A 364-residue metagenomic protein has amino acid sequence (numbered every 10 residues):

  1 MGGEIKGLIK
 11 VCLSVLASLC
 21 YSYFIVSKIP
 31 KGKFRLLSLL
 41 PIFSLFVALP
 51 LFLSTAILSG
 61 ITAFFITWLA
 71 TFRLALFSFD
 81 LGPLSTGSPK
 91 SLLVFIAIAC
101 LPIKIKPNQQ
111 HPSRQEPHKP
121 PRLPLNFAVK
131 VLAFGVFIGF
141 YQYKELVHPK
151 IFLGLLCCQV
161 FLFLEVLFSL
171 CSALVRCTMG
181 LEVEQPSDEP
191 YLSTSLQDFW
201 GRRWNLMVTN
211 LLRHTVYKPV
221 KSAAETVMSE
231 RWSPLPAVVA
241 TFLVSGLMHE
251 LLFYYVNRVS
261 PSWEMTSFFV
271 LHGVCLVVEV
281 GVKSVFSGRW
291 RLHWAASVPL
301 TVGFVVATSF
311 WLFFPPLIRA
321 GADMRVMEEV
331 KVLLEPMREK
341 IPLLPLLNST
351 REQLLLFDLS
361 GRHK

Functional and structural regions predicted by a protein language model:
M1-K10, F24-L36, L49-T62, G82 (+4 more regions): Membrane-lumen (extracellular) interface motif
M1-S14, L355-K364: Intrinsically disordered, low-structural-confidence terminal and linker regions
K6-V15, G32-I42, A56-L69, P121-V131 (+4 more regions): Transmembrane alpha-helices of multi-pass eukaryotic membrane proteins
A17-S22, P41-L49, T71, L132-F137 (+1 more regions): Hydrophobic, membrane-inserted alpha-helices
C20-S22, S44-V47, T67-L76, F161-F168 (+2 more regions): Alpha-helical transmembrane segments and their membrane-interface exit regions
S27-K33, S113-P117, G139-I151, T178 (+3 more regions): Membrane interface segments of multi-pass transport proteins and intramembrane proteases
L45-T194: Intramembrane catalytic core of multi-pass membrane enzymes that act on lipidic substrates
E165, S172-Y254, H272, S287-K364: Membrane-interfacial catalytic/cofactor-binding modules of polytopic membrane enzymes
